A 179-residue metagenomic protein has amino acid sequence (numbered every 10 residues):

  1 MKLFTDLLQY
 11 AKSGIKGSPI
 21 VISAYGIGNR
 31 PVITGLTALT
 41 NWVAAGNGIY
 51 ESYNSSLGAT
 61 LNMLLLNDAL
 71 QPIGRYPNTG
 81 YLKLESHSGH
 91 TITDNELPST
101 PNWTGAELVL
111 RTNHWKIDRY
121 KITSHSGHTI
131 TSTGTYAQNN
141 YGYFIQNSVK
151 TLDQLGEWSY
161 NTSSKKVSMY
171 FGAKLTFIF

Functional and structural regions predicted by a protein language model:
M1-F179: Extracellular polysaccharide-degrading/modifying enzymes targeting complex plant/algal/animal polysaccharides
